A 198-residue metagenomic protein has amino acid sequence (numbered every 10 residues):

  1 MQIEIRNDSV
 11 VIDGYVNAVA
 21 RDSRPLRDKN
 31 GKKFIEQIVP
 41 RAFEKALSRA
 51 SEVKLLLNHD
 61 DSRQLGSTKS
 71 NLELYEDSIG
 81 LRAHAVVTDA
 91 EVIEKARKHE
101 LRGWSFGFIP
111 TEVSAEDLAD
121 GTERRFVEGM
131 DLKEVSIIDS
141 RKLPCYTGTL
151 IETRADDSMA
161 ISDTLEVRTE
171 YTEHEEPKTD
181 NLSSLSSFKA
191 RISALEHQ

Functional and structural regions predicted by a protein language model:
M1-H174, T179: Signature of dsDNA virion morphogenesis modules
R168-Q198: Terminal short linear interaction segments
